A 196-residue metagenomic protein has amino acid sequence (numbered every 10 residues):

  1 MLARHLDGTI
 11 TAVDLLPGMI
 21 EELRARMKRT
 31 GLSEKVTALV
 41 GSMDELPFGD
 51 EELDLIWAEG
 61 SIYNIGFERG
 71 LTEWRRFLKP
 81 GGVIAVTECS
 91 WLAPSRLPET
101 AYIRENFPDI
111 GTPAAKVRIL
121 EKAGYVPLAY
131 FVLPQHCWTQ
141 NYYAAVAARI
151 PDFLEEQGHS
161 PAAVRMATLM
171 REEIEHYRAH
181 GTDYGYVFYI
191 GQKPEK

Functional and structural regions predicted by a protein language model:
M1-E45: Class I SAM-dependent methyltransferase SAM/SAH-binding core
D44-I56: A short acidic, Gly/Pro-enriched loop at the edge of an enzyme's catalytic core that lines a small-molecule cofactor
D54-E68: A short SAM/SAH-binding and catalytic strip from SAM-dependent methyltransferases
E68-V83: A short glycine-rich, Lys/Arg-flanked "PGG" loop and its adjoining helix->strand segment in the class I
V86-P108: Short, glycine-/aromatic-enriched active-site segment of Class I SAM-dependent methyltransferases
P108-Y130: Short alpha-helix
A129-K196: Conserved Class I S-adenosyl-L-methionine
